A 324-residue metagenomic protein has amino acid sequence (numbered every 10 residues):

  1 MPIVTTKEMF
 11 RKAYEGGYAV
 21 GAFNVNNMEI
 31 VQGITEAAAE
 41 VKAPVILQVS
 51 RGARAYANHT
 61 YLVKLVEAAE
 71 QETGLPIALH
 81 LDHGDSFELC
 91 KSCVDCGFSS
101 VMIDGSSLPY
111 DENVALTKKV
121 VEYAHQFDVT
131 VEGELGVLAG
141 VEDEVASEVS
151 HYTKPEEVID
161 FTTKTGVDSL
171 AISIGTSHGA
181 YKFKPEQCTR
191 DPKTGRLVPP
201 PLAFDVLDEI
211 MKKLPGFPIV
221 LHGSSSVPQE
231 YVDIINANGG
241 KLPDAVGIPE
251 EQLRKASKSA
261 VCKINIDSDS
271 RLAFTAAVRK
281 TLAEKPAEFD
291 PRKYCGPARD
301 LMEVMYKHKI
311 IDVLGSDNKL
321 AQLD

Functional and structural regions predicted by a protein language model:
M1, Y18-N26, S50-R54, K293 (+1 more regions): A short N-terminal beta->alpha junction/helix N-cap motif
M1-I3, L323-D324: Basic/polar N-terminal segments that are highly enriched at the extreme N-terminus, encompassing both cleavable
V4-E15, N27-A53, H59-P76, G84-P218 (+6 more regions): Alpha/beta enzyme core
T5, Y14-A22, A321: Terminal accessory/targeting
L221-S226: Short catalytic/ligand-gating loop segments at beta-alpha or beta-beta junctions within enzyme catalytic domains
A237, I248-D324: C-terminal alpha-helical cap/extension of soluble enzyme domains
